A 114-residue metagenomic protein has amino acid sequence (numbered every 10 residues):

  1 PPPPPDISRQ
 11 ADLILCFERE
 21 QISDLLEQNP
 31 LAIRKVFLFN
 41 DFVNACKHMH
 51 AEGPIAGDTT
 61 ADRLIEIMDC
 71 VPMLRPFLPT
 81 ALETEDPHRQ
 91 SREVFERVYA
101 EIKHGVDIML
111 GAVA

Functional and structural regions predicted by a protein language model:
P1-A114: Short polar/charged helix/loop
